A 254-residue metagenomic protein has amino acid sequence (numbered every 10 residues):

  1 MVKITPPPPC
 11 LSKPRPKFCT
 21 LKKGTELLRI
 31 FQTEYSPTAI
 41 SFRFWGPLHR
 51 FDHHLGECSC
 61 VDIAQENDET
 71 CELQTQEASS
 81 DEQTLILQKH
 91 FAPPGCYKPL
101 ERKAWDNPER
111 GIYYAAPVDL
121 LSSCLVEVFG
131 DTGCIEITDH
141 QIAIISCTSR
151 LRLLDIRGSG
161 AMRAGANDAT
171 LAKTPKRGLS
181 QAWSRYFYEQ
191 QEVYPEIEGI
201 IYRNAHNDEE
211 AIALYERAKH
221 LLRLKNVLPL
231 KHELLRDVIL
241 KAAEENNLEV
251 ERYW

Functional and structural regions predicted by a protein language model:
V2-N107, G130-W254: Active-site and NAD+-binding cores of ADP-ribose-processing enzymes
P108-V118: A short, exposed loop/beta-hairpin motif centered on an aromatic-Gly-Thr core
L120-V128: A short, charged, amphipathic alpha-helix used as a generic interaction element across diverse proteins
